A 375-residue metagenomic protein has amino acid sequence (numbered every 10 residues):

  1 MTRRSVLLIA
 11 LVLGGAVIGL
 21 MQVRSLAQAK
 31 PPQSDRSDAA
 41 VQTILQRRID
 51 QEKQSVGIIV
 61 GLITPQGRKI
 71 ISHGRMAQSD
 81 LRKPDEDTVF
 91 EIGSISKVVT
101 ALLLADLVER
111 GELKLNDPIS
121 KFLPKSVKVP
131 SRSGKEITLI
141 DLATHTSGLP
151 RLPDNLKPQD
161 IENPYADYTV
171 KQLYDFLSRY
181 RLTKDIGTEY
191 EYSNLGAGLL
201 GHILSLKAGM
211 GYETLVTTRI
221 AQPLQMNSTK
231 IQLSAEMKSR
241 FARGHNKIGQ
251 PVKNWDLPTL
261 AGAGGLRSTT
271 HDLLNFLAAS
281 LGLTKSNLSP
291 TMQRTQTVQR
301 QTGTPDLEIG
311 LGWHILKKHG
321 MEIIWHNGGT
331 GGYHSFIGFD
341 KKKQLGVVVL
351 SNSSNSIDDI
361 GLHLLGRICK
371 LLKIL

Functional and structural regions predicted by a protein language model:
T2-R3, A10-G74, D175, S205-T218 (+3 more regions): Catalytic loop of the DD-peptidase/beta-lactamase superfamily, centered on the K-T-G motif and neighboring
L26, R75-A77, P118-S126, L156-I161 (+1 more regions): Short linear capping/connector segments at secondary-structure termini
K30-P32, V89-E91, S126-P130, Q159-P164 (+4 more regions): Second-shell loop/turn segments in exported
D35-A39, F90-V98, L113, D117 (+7 more regions): Soluble non-cytosolic domains of exported or imported proteins
E52-I59, S79-D141, L182-L195, A261-G264 (+1 more regions): Short active-site loop at a secondary-structure junction that contains or immediately precedes the catalytic residue(s)
G61, D154-P158, T188-Y190, Q232-A235 (+1 more regions): Short coil/turn segments at secondary-structure boundaries
E91-I95, L107-D154, S178-R179, H202 (+2 more regions): Active-site helix/loop module of the DD-peptidase/beta-lactamase fold, centered on the serine-lysine SxxK catalytic
L142, L200, L273-F276: Structural scaffold positions in well-ordered secondary structure
